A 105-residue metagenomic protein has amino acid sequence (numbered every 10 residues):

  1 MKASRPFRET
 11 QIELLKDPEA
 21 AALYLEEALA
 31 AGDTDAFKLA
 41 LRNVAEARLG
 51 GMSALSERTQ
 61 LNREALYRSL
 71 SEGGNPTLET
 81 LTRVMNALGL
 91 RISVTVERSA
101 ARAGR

Functional and structural regions predicted by a protein language model:
M1-A47, A101-R105: N-terminal flexible/basic segments that precede or flank functional cores
R42-A45, R58, L88: Juxtamembrane/interface motifs at transmembrane-helix termini
A47-R68: Short alpha-helical DNA-recognition segment
S71-E72: Residue-level detection of the helix-turn-helix DNA-binding "recognition helix"
N75: DNA-recognition element of transcription regulators
L78-T95: DNA major-groove recognition helix of helix-turn-helix/homeodomain DNA-binding modules
E97-S99: Short, Lys/Arg-rich nucleic-acid/phosphate-binding segment
